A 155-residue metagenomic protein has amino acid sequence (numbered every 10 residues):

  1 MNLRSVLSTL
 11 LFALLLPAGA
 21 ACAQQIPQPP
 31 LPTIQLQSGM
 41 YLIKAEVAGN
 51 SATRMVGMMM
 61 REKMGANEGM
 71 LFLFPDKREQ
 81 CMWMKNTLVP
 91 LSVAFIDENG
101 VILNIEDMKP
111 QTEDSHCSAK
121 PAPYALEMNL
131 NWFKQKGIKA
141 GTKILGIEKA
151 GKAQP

Functional and structural regions predicted by a protein language model:
M1-S5: Positively charged n-region of N-terminal signal peptides that target proteins for export
S8-G19: Bacterial N-terminal signal peptides
Q24-P155: Compact, glycine-rich, soluble single-domain proteins
